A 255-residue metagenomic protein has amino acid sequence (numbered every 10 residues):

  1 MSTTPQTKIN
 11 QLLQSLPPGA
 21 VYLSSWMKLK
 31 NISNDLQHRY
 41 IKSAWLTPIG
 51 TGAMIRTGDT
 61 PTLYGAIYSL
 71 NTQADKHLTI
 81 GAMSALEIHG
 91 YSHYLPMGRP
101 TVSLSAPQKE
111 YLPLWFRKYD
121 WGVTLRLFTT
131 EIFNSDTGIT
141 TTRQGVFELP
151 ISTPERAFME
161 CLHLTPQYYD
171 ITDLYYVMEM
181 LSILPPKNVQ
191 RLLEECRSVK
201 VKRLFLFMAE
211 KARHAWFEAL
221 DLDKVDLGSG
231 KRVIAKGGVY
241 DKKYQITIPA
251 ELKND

Functional and structural regions predicted by a protein language model:
M1-M83, S182-R197: Short beta-edge/loop segments at beta->alpha junctions of small alpha/beta modules that act as binding/recognition
W26, W45, S103-S105, L114 (+2 more regions): Tryptophan-centered motif/residue detector
N34-H38, H93-L95, T165-D170: Short amphipathic alpha-helical segments with coiled-coil-like heptad repeat character
R39, S84-I88, A157-C161: Residue-level signal for well-ordered alpha-helical scaffold segments within enzymatic catalytic domains
K42-A44, I55, R99-S105, K224: Short linear loop/turn motifs
S69-P100, V225-K242, E251-D255: Positively charged, aromatic-accented nucleic-acid-binding surfaces
A82-T142: Exposed, interaction-prone assembly regions rather than primary DNA-binding/catalytic cores
D136-D255: Hydrophobic alpha-helical interaction segments
